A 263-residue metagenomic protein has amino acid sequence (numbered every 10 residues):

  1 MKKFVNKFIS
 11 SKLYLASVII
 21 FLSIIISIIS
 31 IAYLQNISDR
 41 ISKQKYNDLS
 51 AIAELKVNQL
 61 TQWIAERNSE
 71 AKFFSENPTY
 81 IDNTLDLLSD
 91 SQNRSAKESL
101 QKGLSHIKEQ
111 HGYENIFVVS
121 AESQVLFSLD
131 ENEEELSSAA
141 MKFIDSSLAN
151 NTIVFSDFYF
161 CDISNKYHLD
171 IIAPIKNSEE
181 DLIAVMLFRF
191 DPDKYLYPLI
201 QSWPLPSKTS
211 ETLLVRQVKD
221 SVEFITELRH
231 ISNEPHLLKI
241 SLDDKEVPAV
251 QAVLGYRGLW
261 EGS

Functional and structural regions predicted by a protein language model:
M1-K7: Short, Lys/Arg-rich, polar N-terminal cytosolic tail immediately upstream of the first transmembrane signal-anchor
S11-Q92, S105-E114, F155, Y167-I171: Juxtamembrane extracytoplasmic/periplasmic/luminal helical "stalk" adjacent to the first N-terminal
L22, S128-L129, N177-L182, M186 (+1 more regions): Intrinsic low-complexity, intrinsically disordered coil/linker regions enriched in small/polar and charged residues
K45-N47, D90-K102, S147-F155, M186-K194 (+1 more regions): Short, positively charged
L55, E98-K102, A139, Y195 (+1 more regions): Short, conserved clusters of charged catalytic residues that mark active-site and nucleotide-handling motifs
I64, N93-K97, S137: Solvent-exposed, acidic/flexible segments
E66-F73, S105-V125, T152-I153, Q201-E223 (+1 more regions): Short N-terminal helix-loop-first-beta-strand/juxtamembrane motif that initiates sensory/input modules
Q101, S105-R189, E261: Extracytoplasmic/periplasmic ligand-binding sensor regions of membrane-associated signaling proteins
